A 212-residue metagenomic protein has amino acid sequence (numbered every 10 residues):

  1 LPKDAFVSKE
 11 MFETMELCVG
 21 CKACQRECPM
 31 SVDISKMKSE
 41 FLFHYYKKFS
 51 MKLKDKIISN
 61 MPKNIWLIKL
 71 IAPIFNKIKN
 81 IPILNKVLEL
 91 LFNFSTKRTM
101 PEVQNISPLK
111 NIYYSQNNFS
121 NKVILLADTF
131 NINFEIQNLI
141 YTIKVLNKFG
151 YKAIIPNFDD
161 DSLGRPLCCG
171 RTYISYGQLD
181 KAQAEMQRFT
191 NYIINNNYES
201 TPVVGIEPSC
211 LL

Functional and structural regions predicted by a protein language model:
K3-L212: Iron-sulfur-cluster electron-transfer modules
